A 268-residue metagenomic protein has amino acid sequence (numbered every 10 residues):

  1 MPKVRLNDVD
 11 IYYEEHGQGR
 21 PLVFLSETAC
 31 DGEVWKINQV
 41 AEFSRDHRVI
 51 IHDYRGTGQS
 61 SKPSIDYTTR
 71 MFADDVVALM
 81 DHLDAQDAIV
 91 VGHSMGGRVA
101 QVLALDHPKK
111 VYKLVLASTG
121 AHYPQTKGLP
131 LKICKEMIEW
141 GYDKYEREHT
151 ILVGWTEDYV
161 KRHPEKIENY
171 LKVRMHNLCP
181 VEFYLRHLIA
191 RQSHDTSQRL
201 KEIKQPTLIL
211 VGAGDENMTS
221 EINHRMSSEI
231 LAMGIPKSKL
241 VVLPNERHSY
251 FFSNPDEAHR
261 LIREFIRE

Functional and structural regions predicted by a protein language model:
L6-Q59: Conserved HGGG/HGGXW glycine-rich cap/lid loop of the alpha/beta-hydrolase fold
I51-V91: Active-site loop/oxyanion-hole signature of alpha/beta-hydrolase fold enzymes
G92, G96, A100: Gly/Ala-rich beta-loop-alpha elbow adjacent to hydrolase catalytic centers
Q101, L105, Y112-G141: Flexible "cap/lid" loop of the alpha/beta hydrolase fold
T126-K127, Y145-R199: Conserved alpha/beta-hydrolase catalytic His-Asp/Glu region
I203, I209-V211: Short beta-strand/loop motif that positions the catalytic acidic residue of the alpha/beta-hydrolase fold
G214-E221: Acidic catalytic loop of the alpha/beta-hydrolase fold
L243-P255, H259: Catalytic histidine-centered segment of alpha/beta-hydrolase-like enzymes
